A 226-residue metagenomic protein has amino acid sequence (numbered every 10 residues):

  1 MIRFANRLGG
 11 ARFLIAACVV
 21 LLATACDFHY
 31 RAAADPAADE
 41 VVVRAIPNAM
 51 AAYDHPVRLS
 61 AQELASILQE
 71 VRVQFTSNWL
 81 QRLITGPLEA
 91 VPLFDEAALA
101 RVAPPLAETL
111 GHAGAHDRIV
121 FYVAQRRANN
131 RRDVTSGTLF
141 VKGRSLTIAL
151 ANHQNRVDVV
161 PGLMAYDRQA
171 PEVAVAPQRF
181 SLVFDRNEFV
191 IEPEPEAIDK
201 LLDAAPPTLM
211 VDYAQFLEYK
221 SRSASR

Functional and structural regions predicted by a protein language model:
M1-G10: N-terminal secretory signal peptides that target proteins for export/translocation
L22-A25: C-terminal motif of bacterial Sec signal peptides marking the signal peptidase cleavage site
D27-Y30: Bacterial signal peptide processing site
A32-H112: N-terminal "first-domain core" detector
P47, V123-R127, T135-G137, S145 (+4 more regions): A mature extracytoplasmic/lumenal domain signature
I67, I119-V123: N-terminal amphipathic/basic membrane-interacting segments and domains, especially the gasdermin N-terminal
D117, D133-G137, K142-L146, Q178-F180 (+1 more regions): Envelope-exposed proteins and targeting segments
N155-S225: Polybasic, proline/glycine-rich intrinsically disordered low-complexity segments
